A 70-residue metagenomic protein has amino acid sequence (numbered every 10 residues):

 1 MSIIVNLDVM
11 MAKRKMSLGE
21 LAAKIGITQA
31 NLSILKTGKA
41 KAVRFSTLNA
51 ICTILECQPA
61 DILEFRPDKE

Functional and structural regions predicted by a protein language model:
M1-M16: A short, Lys/Arg-rich alpha-helix, primarily the initiator
D8, G19, N49: Residues within the helices of the helix-turn-helix
V9, I34, K41, T53 (+1 more regions): Short, charged recognition helix plus adjacent turn of helix-turn-helix-like nucleic-acid-binding domains
M11, A22, C52: The alpha-helix within a helix-turn-helix
M16-I34: Short alpha-helical DNA-recognition segment
K39-A50: Short, basic-rich loop-to-helix N-cap that marks the start of a DNA-contacting helix
